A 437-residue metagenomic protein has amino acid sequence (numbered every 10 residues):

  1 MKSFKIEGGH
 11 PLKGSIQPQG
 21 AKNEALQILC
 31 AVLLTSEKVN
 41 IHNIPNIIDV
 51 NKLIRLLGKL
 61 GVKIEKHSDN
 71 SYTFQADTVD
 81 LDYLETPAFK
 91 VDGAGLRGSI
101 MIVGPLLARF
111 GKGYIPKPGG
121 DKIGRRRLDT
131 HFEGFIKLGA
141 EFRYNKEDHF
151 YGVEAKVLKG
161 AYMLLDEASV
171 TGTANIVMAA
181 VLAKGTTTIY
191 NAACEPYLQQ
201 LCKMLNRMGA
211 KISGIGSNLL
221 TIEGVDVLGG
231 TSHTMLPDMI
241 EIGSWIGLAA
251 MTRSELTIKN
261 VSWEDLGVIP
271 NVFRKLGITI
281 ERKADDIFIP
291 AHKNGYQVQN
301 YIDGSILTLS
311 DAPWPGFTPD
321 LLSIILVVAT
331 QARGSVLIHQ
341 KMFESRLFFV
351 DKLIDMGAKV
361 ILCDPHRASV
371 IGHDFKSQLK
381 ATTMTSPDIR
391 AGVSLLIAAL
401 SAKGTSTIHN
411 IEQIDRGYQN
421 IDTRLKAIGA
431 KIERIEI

Functional and structural regions predicted by a protein language model:
M1-I437: Short, structured segments at the rim of ligand-binding sites
